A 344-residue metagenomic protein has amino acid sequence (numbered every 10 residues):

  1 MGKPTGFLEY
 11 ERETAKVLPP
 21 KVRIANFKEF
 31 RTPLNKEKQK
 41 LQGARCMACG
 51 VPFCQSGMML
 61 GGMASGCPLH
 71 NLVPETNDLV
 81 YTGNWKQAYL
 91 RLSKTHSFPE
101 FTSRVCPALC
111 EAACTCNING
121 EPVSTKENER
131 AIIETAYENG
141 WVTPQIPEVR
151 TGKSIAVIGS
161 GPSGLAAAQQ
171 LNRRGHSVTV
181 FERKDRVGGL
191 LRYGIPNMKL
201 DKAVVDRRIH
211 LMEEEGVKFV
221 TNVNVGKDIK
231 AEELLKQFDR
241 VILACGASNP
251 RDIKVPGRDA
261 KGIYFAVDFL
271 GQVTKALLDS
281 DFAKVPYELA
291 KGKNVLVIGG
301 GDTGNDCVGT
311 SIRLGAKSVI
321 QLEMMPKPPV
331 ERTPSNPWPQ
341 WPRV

Functional and structural regions predicted by a protein language model:
M1-E37, L41, E129-V344: Residues forming the flavin
A25-K38, A64-S65, L69-R104, A108 (+2 more regions): Ferredoxin-type iron-sulfur electron-transfer modules in oxidoreductases and energy-metabolism complexes
C46-C49, C54-M58, M63, C67-H70 (+3 more regions): Short cysteine clusters
C46-G50, P122-V123, R207, V220: Short amphipathic alpha-helical segments with coiled-coil-like heptad repeat character
S93, S97, E111, T115 (+3 more regions): A broad detector of the eukaryotic-type serine/threonine protein kinase catalytic domain
C106-G120, F238-A244: Hydrophobic or amphipathic alpha-helical targeting/insertion segments
